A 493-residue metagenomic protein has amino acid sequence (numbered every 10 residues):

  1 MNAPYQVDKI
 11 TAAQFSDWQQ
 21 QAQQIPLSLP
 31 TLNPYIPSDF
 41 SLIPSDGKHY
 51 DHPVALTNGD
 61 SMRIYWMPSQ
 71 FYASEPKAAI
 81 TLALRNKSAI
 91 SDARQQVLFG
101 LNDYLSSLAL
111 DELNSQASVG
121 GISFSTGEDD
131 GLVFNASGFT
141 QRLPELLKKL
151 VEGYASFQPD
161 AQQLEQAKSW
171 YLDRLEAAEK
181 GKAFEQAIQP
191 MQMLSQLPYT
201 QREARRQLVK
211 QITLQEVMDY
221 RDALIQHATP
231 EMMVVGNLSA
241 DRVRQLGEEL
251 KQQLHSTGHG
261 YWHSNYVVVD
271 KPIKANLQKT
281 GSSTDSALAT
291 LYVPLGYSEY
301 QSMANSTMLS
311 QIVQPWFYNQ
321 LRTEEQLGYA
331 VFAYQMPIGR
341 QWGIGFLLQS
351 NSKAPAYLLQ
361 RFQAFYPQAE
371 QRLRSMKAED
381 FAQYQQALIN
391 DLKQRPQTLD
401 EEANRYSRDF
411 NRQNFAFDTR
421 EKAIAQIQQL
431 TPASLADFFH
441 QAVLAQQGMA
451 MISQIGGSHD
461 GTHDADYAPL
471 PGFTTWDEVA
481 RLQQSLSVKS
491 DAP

Functional and structural regions predicted by a protein language model:
M1, S74-Q211, H227-V235, A287-G296 (+5 more regions): M16 family metallopeptidases and their MPP-like homologs
M1-F71, A187-I212, E216-L250, Y266-V268 (+2 more regions): C-terminal regions of mature proteins
A55-L82, V97, S283-D285: Active-site-adjacent "gating/activation" loops or surface patches in catalytic cores
M67-F71, G120-F124, M218-R221, N276-G281 (+1 more regions): Short beta-strand/turn micro-motifs at beta-sheet edges
L246-G260: Glycine-centered hinge/linker elements that transmit conformational signals in sensory and ligand-binding systems
Y266-K279: Short Gly/Thr-rich strand-loop-strand
